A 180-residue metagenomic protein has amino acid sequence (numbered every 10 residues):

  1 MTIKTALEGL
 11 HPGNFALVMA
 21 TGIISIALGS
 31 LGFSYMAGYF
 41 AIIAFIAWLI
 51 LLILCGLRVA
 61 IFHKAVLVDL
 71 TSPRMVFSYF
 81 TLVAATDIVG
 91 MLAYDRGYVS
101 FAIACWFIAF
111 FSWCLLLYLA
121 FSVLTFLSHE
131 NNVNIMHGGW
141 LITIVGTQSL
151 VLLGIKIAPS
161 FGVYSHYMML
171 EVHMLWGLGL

Functional and structural regions predicted by a protein language model:
T2-S25, I61-M91, W106, T125-I155 (+2 more regions): Juxtamembrane helix-loop boundaries in multi-pass membrane proteins
T21, I53, L117-F121, T147: Alpha-helical transmembrane segments of polytopic integral membrane proteins, especially the permease/helical cores
I24-G29, L51-L54, L150: Alpha-helical transmembrane segments of multi-pass membrane proteins
A27-G38, L92-A104, G154-L170: Helix-coil boundary and interhelical linker segments in multi-pass alpha-helical membrane proteins
F33-S100: Membrane helical hairpin/interfacial module
Y39-I53, A102-L115, M169-L180: Structural signature of hydrophobic alpha-helical transmembrane segments
C55-V66, D95, A120-E130, P159-V163: Perimembrane helix-loop junctions in membrane proteins
M91-H129: A generic, well-ordered mixed alpha/beta core segment in the N-terminal half of proteins
